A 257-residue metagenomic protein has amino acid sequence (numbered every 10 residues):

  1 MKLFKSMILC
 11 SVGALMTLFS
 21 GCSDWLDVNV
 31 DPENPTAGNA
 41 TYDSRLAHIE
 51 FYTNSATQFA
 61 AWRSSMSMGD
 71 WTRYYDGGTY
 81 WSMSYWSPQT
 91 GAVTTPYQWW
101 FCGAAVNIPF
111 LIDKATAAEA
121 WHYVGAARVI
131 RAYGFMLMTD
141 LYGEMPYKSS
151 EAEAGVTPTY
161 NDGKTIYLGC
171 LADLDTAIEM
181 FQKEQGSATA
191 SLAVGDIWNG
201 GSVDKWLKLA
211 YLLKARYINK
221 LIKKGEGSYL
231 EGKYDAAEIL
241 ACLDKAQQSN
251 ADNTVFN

Functional and structural regions predicted by a protein language model:
M1-S20: Sec-dependent bacterial lipoprotein signal peptides
L3, V30-P32, D162: Short, solvent-exposed coil/turn linker segments
S6, C10, L26-V28, A246 (+1 more regions): Residue-level marker of intrinsically disordered, low-complexity segments enriched for small/polar residues
S6, Q58-M68, V124-Y133, L192: Short, mixed-charge, low-aromatic patches
L9, F51-Q58, D113, G186 (+1 more regions): Generic surface-pattern signal
A14, A56-A60, N253: Short secondary-structure junctions and interdomain/linker hinges
C22-R73, S87: Membrane-proximal, proline-rich intrinsically disordered regions
N39-D43, Y74-N257: Structured, solvent-exposed acidic/aromatic patches
